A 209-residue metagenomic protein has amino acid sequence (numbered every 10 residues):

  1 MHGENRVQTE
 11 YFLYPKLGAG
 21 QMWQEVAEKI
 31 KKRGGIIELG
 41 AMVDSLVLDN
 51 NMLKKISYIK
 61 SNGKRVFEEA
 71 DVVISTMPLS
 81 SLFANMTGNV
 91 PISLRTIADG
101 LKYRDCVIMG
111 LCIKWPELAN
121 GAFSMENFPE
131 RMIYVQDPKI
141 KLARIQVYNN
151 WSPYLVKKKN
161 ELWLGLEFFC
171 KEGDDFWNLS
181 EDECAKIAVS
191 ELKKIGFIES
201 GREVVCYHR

Functional and structural regions predicted by a protein language model:
H2-V72: Helical element adjacent to the flavin cofactor pocket in flavoenzyme catalytic cores
A19-W23, A185, V189, R209: Short, hydrophobic/amphipathic alpha-helical packing segments that form internal helix faces or helix-helix interfaces
A41-S200: Mid-domain catalytic core of redox enzymes that form a hydrophobic substrate pocket/lid adjacent to a catalytic redox
I198-R209: A glycine-rich dinucleotide-binding beta-alpha-beta segment and adjacent secondary-structure elements that constitute
